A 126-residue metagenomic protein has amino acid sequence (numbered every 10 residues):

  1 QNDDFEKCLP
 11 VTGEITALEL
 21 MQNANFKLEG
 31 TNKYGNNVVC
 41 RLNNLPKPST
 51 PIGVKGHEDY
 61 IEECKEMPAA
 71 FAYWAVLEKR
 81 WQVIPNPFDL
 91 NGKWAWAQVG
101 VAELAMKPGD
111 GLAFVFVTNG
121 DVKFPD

Functional and structural regions predicted by a protein language model:
Q1-D126: Ubiquitin-like/PB1-type beta-grasp interaction modules and other compact soluble beta-rich domains
